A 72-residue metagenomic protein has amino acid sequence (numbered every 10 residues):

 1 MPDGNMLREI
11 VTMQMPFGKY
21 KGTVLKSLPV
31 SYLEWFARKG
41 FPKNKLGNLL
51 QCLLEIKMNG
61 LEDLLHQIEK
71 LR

Functional and structural regions predicted by a protein language model:
M1-R72: DEDD superfamily 3′-5′ metal-dependent exonuclease/proofreading module
